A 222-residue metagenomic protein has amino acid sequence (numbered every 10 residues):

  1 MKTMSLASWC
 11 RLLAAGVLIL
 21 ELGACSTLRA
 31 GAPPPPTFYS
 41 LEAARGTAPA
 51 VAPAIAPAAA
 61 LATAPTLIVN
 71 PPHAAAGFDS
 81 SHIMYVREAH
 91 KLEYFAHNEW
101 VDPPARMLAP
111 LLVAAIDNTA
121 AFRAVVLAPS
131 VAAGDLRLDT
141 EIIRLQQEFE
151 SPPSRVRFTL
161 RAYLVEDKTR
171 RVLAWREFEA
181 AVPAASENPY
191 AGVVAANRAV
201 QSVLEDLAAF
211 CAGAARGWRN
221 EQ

Functional and structural regions predicted by a protein language model:
K2-A14: Bacterial N-terminal signal peptides that target proteins for export
I19-E42: Bacterial Sec signal peptide processing site at the extreme N-terminus
P34-T63: Post-signal peptide N-terminal segment of mature Sec-exported envelope proteins
T63-A133: N-terminal segment of the mature soluble domain
H90-E99, K168-A209: Short secondary-structure boundary motifs at beta->alpha junctions and helix caps
E148-V182: Amphipathic beta-strand/beta-sheet edge segments enriched in Tyr/Trp
A212-Q222: Short, highly charged C-terminal tails/helix-capping segments
